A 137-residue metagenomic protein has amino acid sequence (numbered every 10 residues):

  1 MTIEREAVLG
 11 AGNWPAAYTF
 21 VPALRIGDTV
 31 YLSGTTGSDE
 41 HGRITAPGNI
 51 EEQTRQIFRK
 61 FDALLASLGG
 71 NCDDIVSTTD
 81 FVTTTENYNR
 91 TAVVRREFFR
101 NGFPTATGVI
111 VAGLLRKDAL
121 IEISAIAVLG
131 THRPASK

Functional and structural regions predicted by a protein language model:
M1-R59, A63-S77, V82-K137: N-terminal presequence-like segments and the immediate start of the first folded domain
